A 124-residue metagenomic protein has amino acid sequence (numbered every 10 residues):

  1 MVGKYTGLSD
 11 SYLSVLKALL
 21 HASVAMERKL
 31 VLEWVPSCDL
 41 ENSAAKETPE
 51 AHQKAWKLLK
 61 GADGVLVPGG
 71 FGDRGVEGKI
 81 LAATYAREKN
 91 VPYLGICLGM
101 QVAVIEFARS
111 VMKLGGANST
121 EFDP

Functional and structural regions predicted by a protein language model:
M1-P124: N-terminal beta1-alpha1 cap of cysteine-dependent amidohydrolase-like domains
